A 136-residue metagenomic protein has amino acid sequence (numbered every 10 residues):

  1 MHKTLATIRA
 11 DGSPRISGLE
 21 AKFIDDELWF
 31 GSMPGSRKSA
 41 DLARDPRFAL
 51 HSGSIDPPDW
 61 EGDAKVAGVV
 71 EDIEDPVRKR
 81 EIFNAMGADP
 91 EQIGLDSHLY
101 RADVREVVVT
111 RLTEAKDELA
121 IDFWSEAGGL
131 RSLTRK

Functional and structural regions predicted by a protein language model:
M1-P34, L42, F48-S54, D63: Short beta-strand segments
G12, P57, V77: Residue-level detector of flexible, active-site-proximal loop/helix-junction positions within diverse enzyme catalytic
E20, A40, D56, P90-Q92 (+1 more regions): Short secondary-structure boundary/capping segments
G31-M33, A40-D41, E91-Q92, L112: Short histidine-centered beta-strand/loop micro-motifs that create catalytic or ligand/metal-coordination sites
P34-G35, R105: A generic "binding-loop/recognition-motif" signal
S36-K38, P57, A115-D117: Short, surface-exposed beta-strand-loop junctions and turns on beta-sheet-rich folds
A40, R44, E81: Replace "anionic and nucleotidyl ligands
W60-K136: Charged, gly/pro-rich active-site loop segments
